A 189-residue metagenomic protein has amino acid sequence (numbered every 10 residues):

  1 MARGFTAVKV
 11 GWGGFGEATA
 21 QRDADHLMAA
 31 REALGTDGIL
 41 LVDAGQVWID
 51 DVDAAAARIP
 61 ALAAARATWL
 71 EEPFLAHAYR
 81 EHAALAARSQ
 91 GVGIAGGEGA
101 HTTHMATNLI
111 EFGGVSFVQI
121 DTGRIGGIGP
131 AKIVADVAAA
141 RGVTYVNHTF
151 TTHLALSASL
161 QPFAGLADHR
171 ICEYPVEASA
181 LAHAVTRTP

Functional and structural regions predicted by a protein language model:
M1-A84, S89: Metal-dependent enolase-superfamily TIM-barrel catalytic cores that perform enediolate-based chemistry
P60, R66, H77-G96, A100-P189: Shared catalytic-loop signature of beta/alpha-barrel
